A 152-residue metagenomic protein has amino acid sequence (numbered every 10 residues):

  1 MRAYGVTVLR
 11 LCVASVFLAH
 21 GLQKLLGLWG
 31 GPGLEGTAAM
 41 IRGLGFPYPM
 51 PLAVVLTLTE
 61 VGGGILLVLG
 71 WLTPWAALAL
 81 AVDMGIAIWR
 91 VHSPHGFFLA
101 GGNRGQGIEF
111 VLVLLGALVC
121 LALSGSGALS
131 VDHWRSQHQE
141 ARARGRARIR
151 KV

Functional and structural regions predicted by a protein language model:
M1-L28, M50-L58, G62, L69-V152: Extended, low-polarity transmembrane helix blocks
G27-Y48, L52: Membrane-interface interhelical connector segments
